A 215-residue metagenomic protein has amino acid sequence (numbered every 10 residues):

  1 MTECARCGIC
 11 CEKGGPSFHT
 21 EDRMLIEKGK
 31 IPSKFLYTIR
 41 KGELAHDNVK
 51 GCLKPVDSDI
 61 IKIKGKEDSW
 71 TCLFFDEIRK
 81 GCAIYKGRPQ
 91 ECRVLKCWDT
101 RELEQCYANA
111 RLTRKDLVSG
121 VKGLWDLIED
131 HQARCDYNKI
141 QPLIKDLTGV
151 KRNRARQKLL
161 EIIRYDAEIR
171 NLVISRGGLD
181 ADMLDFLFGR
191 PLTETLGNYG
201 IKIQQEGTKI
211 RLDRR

Functional and structural regions predicted by a protein language model:
M1-R215: Hydrophobic scaffolds flanking metal-cofactor catalytic centers in soluble metalloenzymes
